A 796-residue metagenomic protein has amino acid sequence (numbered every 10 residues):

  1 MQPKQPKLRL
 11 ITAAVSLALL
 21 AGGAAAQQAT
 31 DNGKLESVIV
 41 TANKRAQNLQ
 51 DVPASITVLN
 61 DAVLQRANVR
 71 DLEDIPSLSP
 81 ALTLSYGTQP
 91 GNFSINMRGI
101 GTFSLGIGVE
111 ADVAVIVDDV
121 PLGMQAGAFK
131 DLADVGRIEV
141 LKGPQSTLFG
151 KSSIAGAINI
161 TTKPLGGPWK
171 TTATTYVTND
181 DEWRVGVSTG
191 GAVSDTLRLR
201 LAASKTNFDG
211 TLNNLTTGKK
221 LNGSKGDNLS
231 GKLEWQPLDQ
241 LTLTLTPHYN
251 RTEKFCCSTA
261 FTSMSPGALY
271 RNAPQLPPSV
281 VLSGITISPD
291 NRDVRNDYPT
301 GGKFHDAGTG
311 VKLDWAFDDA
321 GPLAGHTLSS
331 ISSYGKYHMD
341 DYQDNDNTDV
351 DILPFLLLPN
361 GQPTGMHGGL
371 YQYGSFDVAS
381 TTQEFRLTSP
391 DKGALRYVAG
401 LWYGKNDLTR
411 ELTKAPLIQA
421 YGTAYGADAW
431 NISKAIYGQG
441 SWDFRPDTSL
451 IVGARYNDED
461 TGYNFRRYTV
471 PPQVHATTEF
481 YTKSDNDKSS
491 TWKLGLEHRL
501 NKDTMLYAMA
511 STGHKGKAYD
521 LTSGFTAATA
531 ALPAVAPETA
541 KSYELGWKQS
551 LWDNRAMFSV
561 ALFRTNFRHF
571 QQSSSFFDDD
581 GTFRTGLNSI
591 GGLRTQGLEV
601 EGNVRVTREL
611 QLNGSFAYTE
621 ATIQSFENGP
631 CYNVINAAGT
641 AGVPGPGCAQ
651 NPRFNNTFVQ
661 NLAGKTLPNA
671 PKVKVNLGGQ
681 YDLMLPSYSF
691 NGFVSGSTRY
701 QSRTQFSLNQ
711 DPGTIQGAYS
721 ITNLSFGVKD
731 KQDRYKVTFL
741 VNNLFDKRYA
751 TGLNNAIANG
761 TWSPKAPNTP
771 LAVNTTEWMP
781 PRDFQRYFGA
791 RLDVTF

Functional and structural regions predicted by a protein language model:
G33-P168, L545: Acidic, small-polar-rich N-terminal luminal/periplasmic segments of exported/outer-membrane proteins
F93, E110-D112, M124, D131-K142 (+5 more regions): Outer-membrane beta-barrel translocator/receptor signature
N159, G166-P168, Y176, S188-I285 (+6 more regions): Periplasmic-side early beta-strands and strand-to-turn transitions of outer-membrane beta-barrels
E234-L238, L387-P390, G400-G404, A427-T565 (+1 more regions): Structural signature of Gram-negative outer-membrane beta-barrels, strongest in the C-terminal barrel of TonB-dependent
E253, C257-M264, K405-T409, Q473 (+6 more regions): Surface-exposed extracellular loop regions of Gram-negative outer-membrane beta-barrel proteins, predominantly
G310-A316, G321, G325-N345, R499 (+6 more regions): Membrane-embedded beta-barrel scaffold of Gram-negative outer-membrane proteins
S559, R564-N566, N588-F706, R791-D793: Gram-negative outer-membrane beta-barrel transporters
N566, R699-S707, V728-F796: C-terminal beta-signal and adjacent terminal beta-strands/loops of Gram-negative outer-membrane beta-barrel proteins
